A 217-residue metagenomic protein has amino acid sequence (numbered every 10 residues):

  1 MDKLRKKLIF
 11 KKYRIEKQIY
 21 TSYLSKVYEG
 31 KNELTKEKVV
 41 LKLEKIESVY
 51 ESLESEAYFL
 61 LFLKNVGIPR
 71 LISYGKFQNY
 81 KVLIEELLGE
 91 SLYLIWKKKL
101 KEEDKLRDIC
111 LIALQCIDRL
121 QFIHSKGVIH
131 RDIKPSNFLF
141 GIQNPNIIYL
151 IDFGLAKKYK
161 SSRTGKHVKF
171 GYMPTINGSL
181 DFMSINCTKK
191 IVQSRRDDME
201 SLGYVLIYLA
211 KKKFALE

Functional and structural regions predicted by a protein language model:
E16-S22, V27: Protein kinase glycine-rich loop
K26-E54: ATP-binding glycine-rich loop module of kinase domains
Y58-V66: Structural motif at the C-terminus of the N-lobe alphaC helix and the adjacent alphaC-beta4 loop of the Hanks-type
R70-K81: Short beta-strand micro-motifs within the conserved protein kinase catalytic domain, predominantly in the N-lobe
L88-K97: Structural motif in protein kinase domains
I112-A113: Activation segment signature within eukaryotic-like protein kinase domains
H124-G141: Catalytic-loop of the protein kinase fold
G141-N177: Activation segment/activation loop of eukaryotic-type protein kinase catalytic domains
